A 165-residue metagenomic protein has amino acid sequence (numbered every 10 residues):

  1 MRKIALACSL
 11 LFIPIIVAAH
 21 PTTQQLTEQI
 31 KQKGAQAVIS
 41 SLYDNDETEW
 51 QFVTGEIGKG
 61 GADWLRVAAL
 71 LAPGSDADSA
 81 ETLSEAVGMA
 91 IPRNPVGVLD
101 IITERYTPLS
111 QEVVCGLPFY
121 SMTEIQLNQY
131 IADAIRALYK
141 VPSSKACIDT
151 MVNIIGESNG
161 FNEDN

Functional and structural regions predicted by a protein language model:
M1-I4: Positively charged n-region of N-terminal signal peptides that target proteins for export
L6-L10: Hydrophobic helical h-region of N-terminal Sec-dependent signal peptides in bacterial secretory/periplasmic proteins
I13-I16: N-terminal signal peptide c-region/cleavage motif recognized by signal peptidases
H20-N165: Non-catalytic all-alpha helical scaffold/repeat segments
